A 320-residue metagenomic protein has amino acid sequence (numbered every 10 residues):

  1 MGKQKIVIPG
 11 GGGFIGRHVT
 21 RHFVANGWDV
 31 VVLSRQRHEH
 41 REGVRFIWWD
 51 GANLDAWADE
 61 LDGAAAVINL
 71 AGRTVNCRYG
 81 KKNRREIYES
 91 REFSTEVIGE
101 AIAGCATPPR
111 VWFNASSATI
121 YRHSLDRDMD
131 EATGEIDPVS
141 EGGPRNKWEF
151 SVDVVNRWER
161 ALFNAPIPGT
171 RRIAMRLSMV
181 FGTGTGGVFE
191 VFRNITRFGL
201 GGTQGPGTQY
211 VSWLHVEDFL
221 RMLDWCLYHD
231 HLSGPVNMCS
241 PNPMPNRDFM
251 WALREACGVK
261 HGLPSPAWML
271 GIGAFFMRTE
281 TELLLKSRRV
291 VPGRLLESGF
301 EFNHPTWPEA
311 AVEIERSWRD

Functional and structural regions predicted by a protein language model:
M1, E282-D320: C-terminal amphipathic/interface module of NAD(P)-dependent oxidoreductases and related NAD-binding regulators
I6-N26: N-terminal Rossmann NAD(P)H-binding glycine-rich loop of SDR-like oxidoreductase domains
H38, R45-V97: NAD(P)H-binding glycine-rich loop region in Rossmannoid oxidoreductase-like domains and their noncatalytic homologs
E96-W148: Conserved Rossmann-fold NAD(P)-dependent oxidoreductase catalytic core, especially the SDR/UDP-sugar
P138-N146, V191-L214, D218: A conserved pocket-lining segment of Rossmann-fold NAD(P)-dependent short-chain dehydrogenase/reductase
E141-R172: Active-site Tyr-X1-5-Lys
I167-T170, F181-V191, C226-V236: Glycine/proline-rich active-site loop of Rossmann-fold NAD(P)-dependent oxidoreductases
M222, C226-R278, V312-D320: Mid/C-terminal beta-alpha module of Rossmann-like enzyme folds, strongest in SDR-family dehydrogenases/epimerases
